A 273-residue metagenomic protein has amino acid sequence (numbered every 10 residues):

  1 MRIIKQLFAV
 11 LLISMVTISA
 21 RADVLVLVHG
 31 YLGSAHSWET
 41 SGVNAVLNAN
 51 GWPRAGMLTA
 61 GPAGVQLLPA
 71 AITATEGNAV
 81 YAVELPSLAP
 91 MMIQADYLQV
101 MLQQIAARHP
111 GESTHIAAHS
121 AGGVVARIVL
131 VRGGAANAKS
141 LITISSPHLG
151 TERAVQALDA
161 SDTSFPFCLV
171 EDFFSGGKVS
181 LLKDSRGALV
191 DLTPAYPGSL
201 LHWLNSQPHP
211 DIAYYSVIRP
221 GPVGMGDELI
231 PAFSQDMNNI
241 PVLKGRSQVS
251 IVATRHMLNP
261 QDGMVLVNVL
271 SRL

Functional and structural regions predicted by a protein language model:
M1-F8: Bacterial N-terminal signal peptides that target proteins for export
A20-A22: Boundary at the C-terminal end of the N-terminal hydrophobic targeting segment
L25-E112, A160: Active-site catalytic motif of lipid deacylating hydrolases and related acyltransferases
V28-G30, H119-S120, S145: The conserved beta1-alpha1 loop
H36-T40, S87-A95, H119, T193-P197 (+1 more regions): Solvent-exposed, acidic/flexible segments
Q99-Q103, A107-R108, L130-L273: Helical cap/lid subdomain of alpha/beta-hydrolase-fold lipid enzymes that gates access to the catalytic pocket
A117-G122, A126: Gly/Ala-rich beta-loop-alpha elbow adjacent to hydrolase catalytic centers
